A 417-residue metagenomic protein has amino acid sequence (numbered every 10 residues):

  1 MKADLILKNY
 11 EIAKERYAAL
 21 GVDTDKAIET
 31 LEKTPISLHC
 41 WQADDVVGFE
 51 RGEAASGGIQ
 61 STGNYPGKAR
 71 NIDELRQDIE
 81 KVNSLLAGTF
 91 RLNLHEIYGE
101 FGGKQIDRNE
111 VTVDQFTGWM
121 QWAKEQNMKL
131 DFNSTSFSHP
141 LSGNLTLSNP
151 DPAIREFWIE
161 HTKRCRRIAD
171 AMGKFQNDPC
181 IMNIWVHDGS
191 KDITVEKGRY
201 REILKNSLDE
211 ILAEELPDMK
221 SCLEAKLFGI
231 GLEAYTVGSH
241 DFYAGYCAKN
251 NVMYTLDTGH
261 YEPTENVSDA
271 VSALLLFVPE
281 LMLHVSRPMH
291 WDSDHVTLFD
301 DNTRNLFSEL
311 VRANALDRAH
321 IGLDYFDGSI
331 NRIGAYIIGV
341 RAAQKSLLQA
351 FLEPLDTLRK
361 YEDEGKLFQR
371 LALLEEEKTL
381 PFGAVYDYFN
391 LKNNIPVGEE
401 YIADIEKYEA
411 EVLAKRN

Functional and structural regions predicted by a protein language model:
M1-P150, F157, R166-I168, D178-C180 (+6 more regions): Alpha/beta catalytic barrel-like cores
A123, T162-C165, A169, G173 (+1 more regions): Hydrophobic pocket-lining residues that define ligand/cofactor binding sites across diverse proteins
M128, K174, V252: Short glycine/serine/threonine/alanine-rich loop segments
R166, M172, D178, Y200-L208: Extended substrate/RNA-proximal surfaces in nucleic-acid metabolism proteins
A169-V195: Active-site groove signature of glycoside hydrolases
H187-G189, K226, Y325: Short linear capping/connector segments at secondary-structure termini
I193-N302: Acidic/histidine-rich catalytic cores of soluble enzymes
